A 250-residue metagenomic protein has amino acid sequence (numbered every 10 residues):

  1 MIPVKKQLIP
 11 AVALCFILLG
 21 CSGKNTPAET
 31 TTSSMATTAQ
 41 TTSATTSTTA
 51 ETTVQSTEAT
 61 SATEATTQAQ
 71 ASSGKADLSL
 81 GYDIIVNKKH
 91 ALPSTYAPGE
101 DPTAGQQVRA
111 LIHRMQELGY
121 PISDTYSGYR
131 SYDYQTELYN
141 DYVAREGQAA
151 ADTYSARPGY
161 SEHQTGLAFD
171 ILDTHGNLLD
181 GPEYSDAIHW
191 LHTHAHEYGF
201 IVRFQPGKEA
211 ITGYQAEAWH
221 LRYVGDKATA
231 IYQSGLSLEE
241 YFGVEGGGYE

Functional and structural regions predicted by a protein language model:
I2-I9: Bacterial N-terminal signal peptides that target proteins for export
I17-G20: C-terminal motif of bacterial Sec signal peptides marking the signal peptidase cleavage site
S22-E250: Extracytoplasmic cell-surface/polysaccharide-interacting catalytic and binding patches
